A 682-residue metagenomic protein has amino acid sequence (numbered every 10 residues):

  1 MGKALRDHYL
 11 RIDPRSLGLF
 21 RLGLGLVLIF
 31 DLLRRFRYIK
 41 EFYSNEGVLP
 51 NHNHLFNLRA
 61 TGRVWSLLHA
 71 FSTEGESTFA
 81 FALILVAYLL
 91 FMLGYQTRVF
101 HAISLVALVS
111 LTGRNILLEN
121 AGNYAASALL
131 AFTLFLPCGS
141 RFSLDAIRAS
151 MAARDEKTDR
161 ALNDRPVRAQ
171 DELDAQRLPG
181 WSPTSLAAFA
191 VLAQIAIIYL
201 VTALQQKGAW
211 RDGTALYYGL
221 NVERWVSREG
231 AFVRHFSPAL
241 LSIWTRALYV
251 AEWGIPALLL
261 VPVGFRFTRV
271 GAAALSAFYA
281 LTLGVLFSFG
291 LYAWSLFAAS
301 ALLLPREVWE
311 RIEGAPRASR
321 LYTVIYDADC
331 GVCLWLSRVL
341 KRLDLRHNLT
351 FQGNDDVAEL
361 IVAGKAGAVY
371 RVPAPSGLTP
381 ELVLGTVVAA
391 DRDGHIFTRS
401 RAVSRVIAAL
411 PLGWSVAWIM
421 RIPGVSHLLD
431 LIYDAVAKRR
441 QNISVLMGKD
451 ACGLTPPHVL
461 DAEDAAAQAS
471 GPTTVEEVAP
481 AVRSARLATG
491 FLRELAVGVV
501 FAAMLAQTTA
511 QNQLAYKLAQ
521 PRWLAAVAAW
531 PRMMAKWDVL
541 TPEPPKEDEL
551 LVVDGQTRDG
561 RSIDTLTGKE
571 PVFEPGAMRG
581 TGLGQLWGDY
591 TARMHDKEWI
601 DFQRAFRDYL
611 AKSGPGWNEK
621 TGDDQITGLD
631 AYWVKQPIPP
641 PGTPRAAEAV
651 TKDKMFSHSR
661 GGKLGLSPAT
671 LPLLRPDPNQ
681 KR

Functional and structural regions predicted by a protein language model:
M1-A366, E381-L384, S444-R682: Alpha-helical membrane-anchoring segments
A358-T473: Thiol/selenol-based redox catalytic cores and closely related redox-interacting motifs
